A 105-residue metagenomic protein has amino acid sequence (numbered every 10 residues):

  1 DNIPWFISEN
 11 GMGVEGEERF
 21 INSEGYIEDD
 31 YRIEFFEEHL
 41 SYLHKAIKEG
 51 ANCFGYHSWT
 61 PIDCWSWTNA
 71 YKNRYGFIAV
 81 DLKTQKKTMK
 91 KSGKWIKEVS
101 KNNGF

Functional and structural regions predicted by a protein language model:
D1-F105: Non-catalytic scaffold segments within catalytic domains of secreted glycoside hydrolases
